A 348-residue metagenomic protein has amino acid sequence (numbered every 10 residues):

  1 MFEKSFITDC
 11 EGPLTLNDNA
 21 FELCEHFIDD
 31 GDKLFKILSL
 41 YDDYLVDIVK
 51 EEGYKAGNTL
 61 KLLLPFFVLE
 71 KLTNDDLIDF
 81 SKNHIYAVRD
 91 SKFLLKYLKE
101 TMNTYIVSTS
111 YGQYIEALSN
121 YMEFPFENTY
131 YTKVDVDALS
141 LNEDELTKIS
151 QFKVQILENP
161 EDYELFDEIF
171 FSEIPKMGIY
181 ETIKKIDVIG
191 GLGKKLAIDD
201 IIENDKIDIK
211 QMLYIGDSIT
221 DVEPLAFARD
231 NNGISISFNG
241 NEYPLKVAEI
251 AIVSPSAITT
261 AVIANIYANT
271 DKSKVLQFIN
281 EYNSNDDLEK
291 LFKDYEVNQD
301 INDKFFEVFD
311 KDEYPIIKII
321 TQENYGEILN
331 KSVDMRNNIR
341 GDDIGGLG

Functional and structural regions predicted by a protein language model:
M1, R89-K92, S110-G348: C-terminal cap/substrate-recognition subdomain and adjoining C-terminal extension of metal-dependent phosphatase-like
M1-E143, A251, P255, Y314 (+1 more regions): Alpha-helical substrate-recognition element adjacent to the catalytic core
